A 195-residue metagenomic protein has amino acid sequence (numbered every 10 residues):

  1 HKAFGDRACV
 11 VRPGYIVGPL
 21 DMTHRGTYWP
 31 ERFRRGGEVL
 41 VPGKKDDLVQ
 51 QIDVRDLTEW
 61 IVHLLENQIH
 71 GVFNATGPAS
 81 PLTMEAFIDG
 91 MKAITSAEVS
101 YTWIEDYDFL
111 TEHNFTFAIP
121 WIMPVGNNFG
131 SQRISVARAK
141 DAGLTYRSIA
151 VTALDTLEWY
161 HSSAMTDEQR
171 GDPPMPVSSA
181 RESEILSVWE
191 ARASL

Functional and structural regions predicted by a protein language model:
H1-K2, F33, A139: Structural element of the ATP-grasp superfamily
H1-L20: Conserved beta-loop-beta element that borders a ligand/cofactor-binding pocket
Y15-V17, D46-D47, S80-P81: Short, solvent-exposed loop/turn segments at secondary-structure junctions
D21-M22, F33: Conserved catalytic-core motifs of eukaryotic protein kinase domains, centered on the activation segment
H24-W29, P42-N67, G71-N74, V151: Substrate-positioning beta->alpha
P30-P42, A97-S100, S131: A short C-terminal helix-loop "cap" of Rossmann-like NAD(P)-dependent dehydrogenase/epimerase domains
I52, L82, I134, L144-R147: Residue-level signal for the nucleotide or nucleotide-sugar donor/cofactor binding architecture
H63-G130, I134-A137, D155-L157, A164-L195: Mid/C-terminal beta-alpha module of Rossmann-like enzyme folds, strongest in SDR-family dehydrogenases/epimerases
